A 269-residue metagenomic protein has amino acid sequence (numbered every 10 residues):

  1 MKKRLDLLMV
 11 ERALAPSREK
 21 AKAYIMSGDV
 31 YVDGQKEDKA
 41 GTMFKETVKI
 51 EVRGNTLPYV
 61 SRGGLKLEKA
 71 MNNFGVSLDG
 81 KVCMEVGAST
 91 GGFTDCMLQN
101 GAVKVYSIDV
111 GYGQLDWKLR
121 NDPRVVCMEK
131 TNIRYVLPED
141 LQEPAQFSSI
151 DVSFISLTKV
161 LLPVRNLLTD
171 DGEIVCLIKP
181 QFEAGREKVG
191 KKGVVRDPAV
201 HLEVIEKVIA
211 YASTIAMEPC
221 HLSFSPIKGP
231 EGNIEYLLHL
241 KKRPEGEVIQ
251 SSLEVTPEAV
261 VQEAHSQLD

Functional and structural regions predicted by a protein language model:
M1-V48, V82-E85: A basic, amphipathic helix-loop patch mediating RNA/tRNA/ribosome contacts
L78-S89, M97: Conserved class I S-adenosyl-L-methionine
G91-G92, G113: Glycine-rich SAM-binding Motif I of class I
C96-K104: Conserved S-adenosyl-L-methionine
Y106-K159: S-adenosyl-L-methionine
T158-V175: A short glycine-rich, Lys/Arg-flanked "PGG" loop and its adjoining helix->strand segment in the class I
P180-D197: Short, glycine-/aromatic-enriched active-site segment of Class I SAM-dependent methyltransferases
I234-D269: Flexible, glycine-/basic-rich loop-and-beta segments that form/coincide with the SAM-dependent methyltransferase
